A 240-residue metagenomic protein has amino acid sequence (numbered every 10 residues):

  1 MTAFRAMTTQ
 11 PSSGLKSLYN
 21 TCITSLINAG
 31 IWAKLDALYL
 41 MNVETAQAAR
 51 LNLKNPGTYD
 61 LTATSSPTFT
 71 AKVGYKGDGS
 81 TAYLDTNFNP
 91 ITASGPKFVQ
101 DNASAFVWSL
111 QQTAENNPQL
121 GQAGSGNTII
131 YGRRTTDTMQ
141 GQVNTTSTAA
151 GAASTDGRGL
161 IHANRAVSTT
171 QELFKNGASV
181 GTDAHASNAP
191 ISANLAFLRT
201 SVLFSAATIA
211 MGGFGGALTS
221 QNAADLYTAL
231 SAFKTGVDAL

Functional and structural regions predicted by a protein language model:
M1-L240: Polar, enzyme-active/binding microenvironments
